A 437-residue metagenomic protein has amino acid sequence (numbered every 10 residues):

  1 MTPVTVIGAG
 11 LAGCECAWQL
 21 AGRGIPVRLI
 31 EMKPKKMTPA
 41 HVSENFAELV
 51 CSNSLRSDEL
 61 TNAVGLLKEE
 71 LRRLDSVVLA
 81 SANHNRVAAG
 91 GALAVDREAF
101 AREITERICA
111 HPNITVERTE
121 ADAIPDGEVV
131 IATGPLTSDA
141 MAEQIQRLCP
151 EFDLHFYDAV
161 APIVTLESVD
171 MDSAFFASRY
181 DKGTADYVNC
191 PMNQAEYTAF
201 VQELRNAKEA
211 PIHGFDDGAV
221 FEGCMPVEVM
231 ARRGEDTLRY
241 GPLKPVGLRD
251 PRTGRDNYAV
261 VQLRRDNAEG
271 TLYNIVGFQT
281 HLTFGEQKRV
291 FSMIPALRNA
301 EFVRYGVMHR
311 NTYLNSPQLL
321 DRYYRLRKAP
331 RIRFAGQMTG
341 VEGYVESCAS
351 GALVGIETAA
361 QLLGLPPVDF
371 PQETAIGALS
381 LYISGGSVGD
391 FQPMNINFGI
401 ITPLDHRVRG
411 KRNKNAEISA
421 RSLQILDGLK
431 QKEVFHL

Functional and structural regions predicted by a protein language model:
M1-A12: Beta1/beta-strand and adjacent pyrophosphate-binding region of the FAD-binding site in flavoprotein oxidoreductases
W18-A80, Q372-I383: N-terminal FAD cofactor-binding segment of flavoenzymes
L60-V64, K68, S76-A89, C149-D158 (+1 more regions): A short alpha-helix-loop-beta-strand transition element characteristic of N-terminal alpha/beta dinucleotide-binding
L66-E70, L74-I114: N-terminal Rossmann-like dinucleotide/flavin-binding domain of flavoprotein oxidoreductases that bind FAD/FMN
R107-R289: Predominantly flavin-linked oxidoreductase catalytic cores and closely associated redox partners
I275-V341, C348-S350, V368-G385, F391-N395 (+1 more regions): A glycine-rich dinucleotide-binding beta-alpha-beta segment and adjacent secondary-structure elements that constitute
S347-V368: Internal hydrophobic alpha-helix adjacent to the cofactor/substrate pocket in enzyme cavities
M394-L437: C-terminal auxiliary extensions adjacent to catalytic cores
